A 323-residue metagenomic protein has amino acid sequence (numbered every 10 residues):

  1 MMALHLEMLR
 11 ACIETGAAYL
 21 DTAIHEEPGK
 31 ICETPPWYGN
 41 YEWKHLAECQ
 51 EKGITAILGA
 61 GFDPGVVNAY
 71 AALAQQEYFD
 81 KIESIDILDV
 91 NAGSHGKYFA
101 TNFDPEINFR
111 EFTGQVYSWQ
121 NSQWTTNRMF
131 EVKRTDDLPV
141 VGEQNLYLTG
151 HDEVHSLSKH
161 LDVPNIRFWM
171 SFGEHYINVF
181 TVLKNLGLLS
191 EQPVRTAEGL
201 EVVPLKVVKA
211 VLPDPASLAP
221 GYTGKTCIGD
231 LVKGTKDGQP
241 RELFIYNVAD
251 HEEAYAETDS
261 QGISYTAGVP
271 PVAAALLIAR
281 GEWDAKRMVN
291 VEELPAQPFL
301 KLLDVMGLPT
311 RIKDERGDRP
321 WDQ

Functional and structural regions predicted by a protein language model:
M2, I24-E27, F62, V90-A92: Short "lid" loop at the C-terminus of a central beta-strand within the Rossmann-like core of SAM-dependent
L4-R10, E14-T15, T22-I54: Rossmann-fold NAD(P)-binding glycine/threonine-rich loop
C12, A17, R319-W321: Polytopic alpha-helical membrane proteins, predominantly small-molecule transporters/carriers
A18, T55, P309: Residue-level detector of anion-binding/catalytic polar loops
L20-D21, L58: Hydrophobic residues in well-ordered beta-strands that form the structural core
K44-A92, A275: Adenosine-phosphate binding glycine-rich loop
Q76-Q323: C-terminal catalytic/substrate-binding lobe primarily of soluble NAD(P)-dependent oxidoreductases
